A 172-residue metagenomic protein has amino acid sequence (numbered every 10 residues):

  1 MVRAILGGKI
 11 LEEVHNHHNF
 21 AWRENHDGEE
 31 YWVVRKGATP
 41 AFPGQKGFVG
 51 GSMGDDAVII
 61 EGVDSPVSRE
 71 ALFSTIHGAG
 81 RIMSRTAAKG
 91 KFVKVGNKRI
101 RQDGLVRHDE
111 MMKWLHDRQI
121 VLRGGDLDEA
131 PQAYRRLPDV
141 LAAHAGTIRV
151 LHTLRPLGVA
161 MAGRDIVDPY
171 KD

Functional and structural regions predicted by a protein language model:
M1-D172: Domain-length cofactor-binding catalytic modules of enzymes
